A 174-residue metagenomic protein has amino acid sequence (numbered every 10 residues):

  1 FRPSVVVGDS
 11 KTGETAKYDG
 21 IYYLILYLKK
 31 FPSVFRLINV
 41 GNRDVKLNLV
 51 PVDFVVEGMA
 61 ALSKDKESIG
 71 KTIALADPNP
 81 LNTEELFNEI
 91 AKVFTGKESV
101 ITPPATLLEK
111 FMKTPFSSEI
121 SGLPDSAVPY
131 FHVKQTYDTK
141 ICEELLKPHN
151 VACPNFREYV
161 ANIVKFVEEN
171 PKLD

Functional and structural regions predicted by a protein language model:
R2, V7, A74-D77: Short beta-strand segments
S4-L47, V52-E57, I90: NAD(P)-dependent short-chain dehydrogenase/reductase
Y23-D44, V100-H132: Alpha-helical membrane-targeting segments
Y27-I38, G58-M59, S63, Q135-L146 (+1 more regions): Active-site-adjacent bridging/hinge elements
R43-N79, H149-A152: Long hydrophobic segments that form regular secondary structure
A61-S126, I141-E144, V167-P171: Mid/C-terminal beta-alpha module of Rossmann-like enzyme folds, strongest in SDR-family dehydrogenases/epimerases
T136-D174: Amphipathic terminal alpha-helices
